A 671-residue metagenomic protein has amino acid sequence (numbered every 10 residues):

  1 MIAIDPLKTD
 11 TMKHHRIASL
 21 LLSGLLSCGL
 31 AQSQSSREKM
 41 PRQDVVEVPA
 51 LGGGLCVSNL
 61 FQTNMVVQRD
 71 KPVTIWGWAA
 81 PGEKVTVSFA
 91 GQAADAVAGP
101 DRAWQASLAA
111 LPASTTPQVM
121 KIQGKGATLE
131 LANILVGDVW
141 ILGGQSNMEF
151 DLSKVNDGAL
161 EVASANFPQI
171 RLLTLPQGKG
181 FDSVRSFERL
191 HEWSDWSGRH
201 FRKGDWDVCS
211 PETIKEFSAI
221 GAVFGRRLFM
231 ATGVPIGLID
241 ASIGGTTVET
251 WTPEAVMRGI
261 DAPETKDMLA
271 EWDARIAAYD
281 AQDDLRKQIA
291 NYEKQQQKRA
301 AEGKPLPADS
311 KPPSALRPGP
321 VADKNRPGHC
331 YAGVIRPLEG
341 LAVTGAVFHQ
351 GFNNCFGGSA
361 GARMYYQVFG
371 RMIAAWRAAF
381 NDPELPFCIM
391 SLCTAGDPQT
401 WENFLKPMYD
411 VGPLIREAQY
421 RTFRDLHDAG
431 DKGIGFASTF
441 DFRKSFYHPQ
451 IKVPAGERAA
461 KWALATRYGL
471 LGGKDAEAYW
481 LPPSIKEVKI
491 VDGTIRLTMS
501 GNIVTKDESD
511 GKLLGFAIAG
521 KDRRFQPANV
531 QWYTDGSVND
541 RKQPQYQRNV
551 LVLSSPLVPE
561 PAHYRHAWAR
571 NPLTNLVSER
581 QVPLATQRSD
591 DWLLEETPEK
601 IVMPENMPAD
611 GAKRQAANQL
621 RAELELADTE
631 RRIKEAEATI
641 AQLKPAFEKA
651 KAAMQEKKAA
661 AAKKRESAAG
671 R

Functional and structural regions predicted by a protein language model:
M1-T11: Short, Lys/Arg-enriched N-terminal segments with co-localized hydrophobic residues within the first ~10-30 amino acids
D10-L20: Bacterial N-terminal signal peptides that target proteins for export
S19-G29: Bacterial N-terminal signal peptides
Q34-L624, T629: Cell-envelope and extracellular/periplasmic
K613-R671: Extended amphipathic alpha-helical heptad-repeat regions
